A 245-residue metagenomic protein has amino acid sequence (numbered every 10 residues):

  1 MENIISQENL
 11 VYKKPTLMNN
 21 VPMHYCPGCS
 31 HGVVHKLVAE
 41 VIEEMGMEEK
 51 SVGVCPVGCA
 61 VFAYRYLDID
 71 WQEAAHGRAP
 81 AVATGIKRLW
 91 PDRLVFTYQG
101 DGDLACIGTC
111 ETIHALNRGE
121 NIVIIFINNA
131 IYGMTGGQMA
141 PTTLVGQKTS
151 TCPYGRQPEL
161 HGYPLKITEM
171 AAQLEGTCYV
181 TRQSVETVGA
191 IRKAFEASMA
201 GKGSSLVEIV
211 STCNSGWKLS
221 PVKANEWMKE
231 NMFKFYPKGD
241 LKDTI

Functional and structural regions predicted by a protein language model:
E2-N3, A190-I191, A197-I245: Glycine/aspartate-rich loop-and-adjacent alpha/beta segment that forms the canonical ThDP
S6-Q7, K14-A75: Active-site diphosphate/adenylate-binding microenvironment
K13, A140-G201: Conserved thiamine diphosphate
V21, M47-S51, W90-V95, N117-V123 (+3 more regions): Short coil/turn connectors at secondary-structure junctions
Y25-P27, T97-Q99, C178-S184, L206: Short catalytic-loop micro-motif centered on adjacent basic/acidic residues
V57-C59, N129-I131, T187, V210-G216: Glycine-rich beta-alpha junction loops
V57-G133: Thiamine diphosphate
I69-Q72, A115, A140-L144, S198 (+1 more regions): Short, hinge-like loop/turn segments at secondary-structure boundaries
